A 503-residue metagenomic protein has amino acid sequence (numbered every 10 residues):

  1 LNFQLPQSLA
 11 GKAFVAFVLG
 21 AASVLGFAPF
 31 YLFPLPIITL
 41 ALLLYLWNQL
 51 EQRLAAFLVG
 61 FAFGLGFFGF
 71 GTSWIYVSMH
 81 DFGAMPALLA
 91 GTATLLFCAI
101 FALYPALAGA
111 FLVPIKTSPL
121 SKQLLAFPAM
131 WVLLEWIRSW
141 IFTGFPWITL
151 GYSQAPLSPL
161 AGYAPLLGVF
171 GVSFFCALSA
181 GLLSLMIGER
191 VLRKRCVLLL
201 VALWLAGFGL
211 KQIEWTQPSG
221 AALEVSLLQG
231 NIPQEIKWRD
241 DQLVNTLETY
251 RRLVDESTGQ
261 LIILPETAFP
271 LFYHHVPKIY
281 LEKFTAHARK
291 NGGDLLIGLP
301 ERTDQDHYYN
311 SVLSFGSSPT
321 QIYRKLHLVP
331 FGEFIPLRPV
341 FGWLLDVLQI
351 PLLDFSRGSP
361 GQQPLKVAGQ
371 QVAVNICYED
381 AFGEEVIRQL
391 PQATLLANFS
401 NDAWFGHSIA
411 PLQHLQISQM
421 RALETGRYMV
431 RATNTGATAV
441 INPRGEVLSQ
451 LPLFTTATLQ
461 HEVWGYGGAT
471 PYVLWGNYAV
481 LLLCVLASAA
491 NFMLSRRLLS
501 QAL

Functional and structural regions predicted by a protein language model:
N2-E214, H407, S418-R421, T433-T438 (+2 more regions): Membrane-embedded alpha-helical bundles of multi-pass enzymes that act on lipidic or dolichyl-linked glycan substrates
I213-A479: Soluble catalytic domains of enzymes that build or remodel membrane lipids, polysaccharides, and related
